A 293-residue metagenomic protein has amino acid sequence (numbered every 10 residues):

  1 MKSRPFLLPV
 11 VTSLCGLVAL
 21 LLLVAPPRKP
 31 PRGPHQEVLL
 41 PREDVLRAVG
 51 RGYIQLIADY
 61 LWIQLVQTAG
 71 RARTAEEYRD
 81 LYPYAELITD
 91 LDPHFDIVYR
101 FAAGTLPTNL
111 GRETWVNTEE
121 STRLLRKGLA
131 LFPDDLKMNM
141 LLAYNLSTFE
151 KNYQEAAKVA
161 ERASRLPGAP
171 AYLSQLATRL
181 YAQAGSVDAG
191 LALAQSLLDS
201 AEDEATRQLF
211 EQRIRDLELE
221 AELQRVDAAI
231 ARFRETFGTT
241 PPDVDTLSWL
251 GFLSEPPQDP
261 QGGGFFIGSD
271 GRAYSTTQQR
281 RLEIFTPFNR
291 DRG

Functional and structural regions predicted by a protein language model:
K2-N109, V116, R126, L282-F288 (+1 more regions): N-terminal alpha-helical interaction modules that lie
L65, A103-P107, A143-Y144, A177-R179 (+1 more regions): Conserved small-residue packing positions in alpha-helical repeats and bundles
A69, R73, E113, S147-T148 (+2 more regions): Hydrophobic/aromatic side-chain positions at a characteristic register within alpha-helices of tetratricopeptide repeats
Y78-R79, E113-L124, F149-V159, S186-A189: Structural signature of tandem alpha-helical TPR/SEL1-like repeats, specifically the intra-repeat loop/turn
L87-I88, K127-G128, A160-A163, S196-S200: Canonical positions in the second alpha-helix
P93, P133, P167-G168, A201-E202: Short coil turns that delineate tetratricopeptide repeat
R100-F101, T118, K137-L142, A171-A177 (+2 more regions): Alpha-solenoid helical repeat scaffolds
T108-G111, A189-Q195, A205-G293: Low-complexity, acidic interaction segments enriched in glycine
